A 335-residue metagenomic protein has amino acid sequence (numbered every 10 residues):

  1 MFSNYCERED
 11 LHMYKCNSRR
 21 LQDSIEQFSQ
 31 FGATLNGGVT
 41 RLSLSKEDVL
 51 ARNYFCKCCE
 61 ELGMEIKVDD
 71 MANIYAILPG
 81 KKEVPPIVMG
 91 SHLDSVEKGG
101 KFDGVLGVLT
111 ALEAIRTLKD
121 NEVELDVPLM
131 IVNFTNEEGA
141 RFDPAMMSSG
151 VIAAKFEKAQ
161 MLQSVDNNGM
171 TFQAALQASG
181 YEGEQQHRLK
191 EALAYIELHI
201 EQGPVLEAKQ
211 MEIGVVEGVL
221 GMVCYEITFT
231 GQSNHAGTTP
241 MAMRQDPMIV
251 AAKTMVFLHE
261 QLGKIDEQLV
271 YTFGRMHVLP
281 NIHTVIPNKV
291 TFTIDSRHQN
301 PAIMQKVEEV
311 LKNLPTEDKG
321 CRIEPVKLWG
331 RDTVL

Functional and structural regions predicted by a protein language model:
M1-H12: Short, Lys/Arg-enriched N-terminal segments with co-localized hydrophobic residues within the first ~10-30 amino acids
Y14-S45, T135: N-terminal capping segment at the start of a domain
A33-P79: A non-catalytic alpha/beta surface segment that caps or lines the substrate-entry region of metallo-dependent hydrolase
C56-E60, E65, I77-G169, Q173-A175: Active-site metal-coordination/substrate-binding segment of hydrolases, especially metallo-dependent peptidases
L62, L262-Y271, T316-R322: Short secondary-structure junctions
N136-E137, R141-P301: Midchain, well-structured core segments that form catalytic/ion-binding scaffolds
K306-P315: Short amphipathic alpha-helices in soluble, non-transmembrane regions that often serve as interface/regulatory elements
E324-L335: An extended, acidic, His-containing surface patch that forms the Zn2+-binding/catalytic region of metallohydrolases
